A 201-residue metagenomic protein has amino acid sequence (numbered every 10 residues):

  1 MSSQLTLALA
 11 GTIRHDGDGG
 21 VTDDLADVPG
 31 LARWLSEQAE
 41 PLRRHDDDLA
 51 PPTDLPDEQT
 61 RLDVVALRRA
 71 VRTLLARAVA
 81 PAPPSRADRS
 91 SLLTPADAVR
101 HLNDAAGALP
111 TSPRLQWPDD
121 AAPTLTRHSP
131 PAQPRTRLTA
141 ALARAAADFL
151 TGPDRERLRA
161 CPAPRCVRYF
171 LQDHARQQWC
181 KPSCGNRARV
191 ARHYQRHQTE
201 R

Functional and structural regions predicted by a protein language model:
M1-A160, R168-Y169: Short helix-coil boundary/hinge micro-motifs
A8, A188-A191: Alpha-helical elements of the RecA-like P-loop NTPase motor core of helicases
P162-V167, K181: Cys/His/Pro-rich metal-binding microdomains
R165-F170, A188: Cys/His-rich microdomains that often coordinate metals
Q172, V190-H193: Signal peptide-directed secreted proteins
A175-G185: Cysteine-rich micro-motifs
R192-R201: Contiguous alpha-helical segments
